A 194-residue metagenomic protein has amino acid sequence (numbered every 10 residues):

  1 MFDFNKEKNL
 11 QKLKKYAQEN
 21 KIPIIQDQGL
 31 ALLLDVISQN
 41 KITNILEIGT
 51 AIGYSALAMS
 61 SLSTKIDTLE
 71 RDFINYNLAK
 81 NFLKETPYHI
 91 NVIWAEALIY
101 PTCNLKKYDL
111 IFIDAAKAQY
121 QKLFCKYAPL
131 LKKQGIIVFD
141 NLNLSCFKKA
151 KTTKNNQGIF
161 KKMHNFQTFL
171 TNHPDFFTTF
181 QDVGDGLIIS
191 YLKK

Functional and structural regions predicted by a protein language model:
M1-L110, A115-V138, L142-K194: A short alpha-helical cap/connector motif
